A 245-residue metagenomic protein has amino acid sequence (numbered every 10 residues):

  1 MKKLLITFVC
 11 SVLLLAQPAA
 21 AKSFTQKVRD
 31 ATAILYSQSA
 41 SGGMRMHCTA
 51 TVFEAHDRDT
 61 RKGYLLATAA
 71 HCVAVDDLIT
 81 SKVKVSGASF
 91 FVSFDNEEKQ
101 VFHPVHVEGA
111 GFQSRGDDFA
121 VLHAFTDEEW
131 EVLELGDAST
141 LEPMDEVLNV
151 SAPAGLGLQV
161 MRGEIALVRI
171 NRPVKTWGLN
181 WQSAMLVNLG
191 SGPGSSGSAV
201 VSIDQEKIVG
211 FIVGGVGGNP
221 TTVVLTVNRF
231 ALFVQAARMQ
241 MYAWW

Functional and structural regions predicted by a protein language model:
M1-L4: Positively charged n-region of N-terminal signal peptides that target proteins for export
T7-L13: Bacterial N-terminal signal peptides
A19-D59, L66, D77-L78, D117-F119: N-terminal activation segment of mature serine protease catalytic domains
K22-F24, T51-D57, V75-K82, H106-Q113 (+1 more regions): Active-site substrate-binding loop(s) of clan PA
V28-C48, F125-V132, G157-W245: Active-site region of chymotrypsin-like
E54-S114, G214: Catalytic-histidine neighborhood of serine endopeptidases, predominantly the chymotrypsin-like S1/PA family
E97-E108, P143-V147, L158-P173: Beta-strand/loop subdomains of soluble extracytoplasmic proteins
